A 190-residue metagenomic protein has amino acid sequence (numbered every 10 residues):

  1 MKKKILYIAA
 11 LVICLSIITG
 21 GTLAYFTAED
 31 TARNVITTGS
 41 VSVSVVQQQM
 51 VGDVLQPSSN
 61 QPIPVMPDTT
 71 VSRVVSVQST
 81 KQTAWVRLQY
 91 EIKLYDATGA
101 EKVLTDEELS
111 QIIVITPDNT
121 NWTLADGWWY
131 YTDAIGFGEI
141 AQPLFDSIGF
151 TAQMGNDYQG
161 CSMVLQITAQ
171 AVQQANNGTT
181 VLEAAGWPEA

Functional and structural regions predicted by a protein language model:
M1-K3, A32: Generic cytosolic/nucleocytoplasmic N-terminal low-complexity/intrinsically disordered segments
K3-T22: Sec-dependent N-terminal signal peptides of Gram-positive bacterial secreted proteins and lipoproteins
S16, Y25-A190: Surface-exposed, hydrophilic segments of mature proteins
